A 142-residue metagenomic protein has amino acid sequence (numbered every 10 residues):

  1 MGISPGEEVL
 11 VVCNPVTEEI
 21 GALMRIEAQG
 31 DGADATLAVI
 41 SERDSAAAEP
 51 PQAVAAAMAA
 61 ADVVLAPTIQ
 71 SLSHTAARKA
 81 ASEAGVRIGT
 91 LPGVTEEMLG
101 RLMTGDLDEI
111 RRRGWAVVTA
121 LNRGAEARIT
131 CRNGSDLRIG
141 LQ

Functional and structural regions predicted by a protein language model:
M1-Q142: Active-site bordering "gate/hinge" segments that shape substrate access to catalytic or cofactor-binding pockets
